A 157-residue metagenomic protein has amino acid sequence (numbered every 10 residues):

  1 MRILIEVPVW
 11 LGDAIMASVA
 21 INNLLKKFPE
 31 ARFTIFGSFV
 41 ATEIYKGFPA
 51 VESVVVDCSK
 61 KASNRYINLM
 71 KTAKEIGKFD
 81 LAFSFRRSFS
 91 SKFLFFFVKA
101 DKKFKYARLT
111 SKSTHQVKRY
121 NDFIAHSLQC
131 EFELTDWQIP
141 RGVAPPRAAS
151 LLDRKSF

Functional and structural regions predicted by a protein language model:
M1-F157: Catalytic machinery of carbohydrate-active enzymes, primarily nucleotide-sugar-dependent glycosyltransferases
